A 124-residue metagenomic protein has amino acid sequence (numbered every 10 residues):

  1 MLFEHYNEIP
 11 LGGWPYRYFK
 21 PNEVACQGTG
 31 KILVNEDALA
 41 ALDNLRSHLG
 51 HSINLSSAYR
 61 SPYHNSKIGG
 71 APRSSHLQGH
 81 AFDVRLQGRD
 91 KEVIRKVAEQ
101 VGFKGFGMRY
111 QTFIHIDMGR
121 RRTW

Functional and structural regions predicted by a protein language model:
M1-R46, Q111, R120-T123: Extracytoplasmic cell-surface/polysaccharide-interacting catalytic and binding patches
H5, H48-H51, H64, H76 (+2 more regions): Histidine (H) residue identity feature
P10-L11, I68, Q100-G105: Intrinsically disordered, low-complexity segments enriched in small/polar residues
Y18-N22, R46-S52, G79-D83: Generic detector of short, locally flexible boundary/turn motifs and exposed helical patches
C26-G28, I53-Y59, L86-D90: N-terminal start-of-chain detector that recognizes signal peptides and the immediate post-cleavage beginning
D37-G69: Extended, low-complexity, intrinsically disordered C-terminal regulatory tails of eukaryotic serine/threonine kinases
R73-W124: Catalytic cores and adjacent binding grooves of peptidoglycan-active enzymes
